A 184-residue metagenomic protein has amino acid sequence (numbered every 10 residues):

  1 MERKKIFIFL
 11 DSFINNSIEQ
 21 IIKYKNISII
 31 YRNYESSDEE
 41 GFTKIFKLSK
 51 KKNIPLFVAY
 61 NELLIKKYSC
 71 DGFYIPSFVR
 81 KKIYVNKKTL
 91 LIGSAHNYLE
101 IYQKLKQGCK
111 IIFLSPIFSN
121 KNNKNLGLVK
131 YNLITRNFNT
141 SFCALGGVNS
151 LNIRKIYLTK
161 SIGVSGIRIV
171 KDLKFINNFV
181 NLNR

Functional and structural regions predicted by a protein language model:
E2-N16, N33-E35, L90-S94, F142-A144 (+1 more regions): Active-site mouth loops of central-metabolism enzymes
K4-I6, K25-Y31, I54-L56, D71-F73 (+4 more regions): Hydrophobic beta-strand segments of well-ordered beta-sheets in folded domains
S12-I14, E35, E62, V79 (+3 more regions): Active-site-proximal loop/turn and secondary-structure-junction residues that shape catalytic pockets, frequently
N15-N16, I22, S28-K87: N-terminal active-site wall of soluble small-molecule enzyme domains
I21, L56-I75, H96-G108, Y131 (+2 more regions): Catalytic cores of alpha/beta
F42-V58, R80, V85-Y98, N125-N149 (+1 more regions): Alpha-helix-loop-beta-strand connector modules within alpha/beta enzyme cores
F73-Y84, F113-G127, S150-R184: Glycine-rich phosphate-binding active-site loops on the catalytic face of alpha/beta enzymes
L90-L126: Internal catalytic-core helix/loop-beta-alpha segment that presents or stabilizes conserved functional determinants
